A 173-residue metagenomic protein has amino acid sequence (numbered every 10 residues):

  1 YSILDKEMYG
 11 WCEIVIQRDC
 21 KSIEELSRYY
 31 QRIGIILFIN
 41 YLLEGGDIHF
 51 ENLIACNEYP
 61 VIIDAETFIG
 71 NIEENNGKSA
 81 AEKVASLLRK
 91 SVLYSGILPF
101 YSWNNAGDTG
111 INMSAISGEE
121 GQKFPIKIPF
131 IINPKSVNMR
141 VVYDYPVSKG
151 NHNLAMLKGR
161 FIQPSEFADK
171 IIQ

Functional and structural regions predicted by a protein language model:
Y1-G45, F50, C56-E66: Conserved ATP-binding subdomain of kinase catalytic cores across diverse folds
Y59-Q173: C-terminal catalytic region of ATP-dependent kinase domains
